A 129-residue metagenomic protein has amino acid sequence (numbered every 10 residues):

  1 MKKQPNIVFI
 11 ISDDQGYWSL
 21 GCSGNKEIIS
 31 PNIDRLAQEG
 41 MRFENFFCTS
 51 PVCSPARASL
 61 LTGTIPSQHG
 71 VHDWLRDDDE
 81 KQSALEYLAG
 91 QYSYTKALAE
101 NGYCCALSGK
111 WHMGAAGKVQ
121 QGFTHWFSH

Functional and structural regions predicted by a protein language model:
M1-H129: Formylglycine-dependent sulfatase
